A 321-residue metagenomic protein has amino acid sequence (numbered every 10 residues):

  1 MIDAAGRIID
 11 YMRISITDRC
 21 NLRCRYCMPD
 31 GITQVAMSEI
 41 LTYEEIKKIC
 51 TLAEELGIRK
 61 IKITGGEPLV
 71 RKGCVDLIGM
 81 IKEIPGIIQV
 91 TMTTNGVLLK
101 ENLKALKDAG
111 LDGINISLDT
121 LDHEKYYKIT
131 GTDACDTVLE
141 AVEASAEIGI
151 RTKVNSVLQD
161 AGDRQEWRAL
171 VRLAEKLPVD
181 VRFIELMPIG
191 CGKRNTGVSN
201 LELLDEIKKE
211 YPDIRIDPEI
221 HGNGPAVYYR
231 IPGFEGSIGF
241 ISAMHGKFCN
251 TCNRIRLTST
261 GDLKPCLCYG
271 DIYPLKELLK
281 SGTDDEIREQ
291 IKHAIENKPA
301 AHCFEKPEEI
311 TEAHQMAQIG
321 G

Functional and structural regions predicted by a protein language model:
M1-Y11, R172, K176, L186-G321: Auxiliary Fe-S-binding modules of radical SAM enzymes
A4-Y43, E55, L267: Canonical Radical SAM [4Fe-4S] cluster-binding loop centered on the CxxxCxxC motif and its immediate flanking residues
Y11, S15, K62, T93 (+5 more regions): Conserved beta-strand segments that form the floor/walls of ligand-binding pockets within enzyme and binding domains
N21, D119-L121, Y269: Short connector loops/turns at beta-strand edges and beta->alpha or beta->beta junctions
L22, H123-E124, K247, Y273: Glycine-centered loop/turn positions within well-structured domains that cap or flank conserved ligand/cofactor-binding
R23, C27, R71, E124 (+3 more regions): Residues that scaffold the ATP/ADP-binding catalytic core of kinase and kinase-like folds
I32-A36, D122-I129, I189-R194, P274-K276: A short acidic, helix-capping loop that chelates divalent metal ions and anchors anionic groups
I40-I63, E67-I184: Radical SAM/AdoMet-radical enzyme domain recognition
